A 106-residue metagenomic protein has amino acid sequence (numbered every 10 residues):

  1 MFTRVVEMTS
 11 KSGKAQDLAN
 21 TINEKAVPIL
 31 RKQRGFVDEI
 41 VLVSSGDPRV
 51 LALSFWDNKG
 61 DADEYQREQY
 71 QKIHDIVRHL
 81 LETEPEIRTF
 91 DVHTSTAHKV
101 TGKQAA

Functional and structural regions predicted by a protein language model:
F2, T9, I40-P48, D75-A106: Glycine-rich beta-strand-turn "strand-cap" elements at beta-sheet edges
E7-S12, S54-D57: Short beta-strand-to-loop capping motifs
T9-I22: Short, surface-exposed ligand-recognition loops at beta-strand->loop->(often short) alpha-helix junctions that present
S12-K14, G60, H93: Residues that cap or initiate secondary-structure elements
N23, Y70, G102-A106: Short intrinsically disordered coil segments
E24-K25, I29-V37, F55-T89: An amphipathic, aromatic/His-enriched active-site/gating alpha helix that lines ligand/cofactor pockets
